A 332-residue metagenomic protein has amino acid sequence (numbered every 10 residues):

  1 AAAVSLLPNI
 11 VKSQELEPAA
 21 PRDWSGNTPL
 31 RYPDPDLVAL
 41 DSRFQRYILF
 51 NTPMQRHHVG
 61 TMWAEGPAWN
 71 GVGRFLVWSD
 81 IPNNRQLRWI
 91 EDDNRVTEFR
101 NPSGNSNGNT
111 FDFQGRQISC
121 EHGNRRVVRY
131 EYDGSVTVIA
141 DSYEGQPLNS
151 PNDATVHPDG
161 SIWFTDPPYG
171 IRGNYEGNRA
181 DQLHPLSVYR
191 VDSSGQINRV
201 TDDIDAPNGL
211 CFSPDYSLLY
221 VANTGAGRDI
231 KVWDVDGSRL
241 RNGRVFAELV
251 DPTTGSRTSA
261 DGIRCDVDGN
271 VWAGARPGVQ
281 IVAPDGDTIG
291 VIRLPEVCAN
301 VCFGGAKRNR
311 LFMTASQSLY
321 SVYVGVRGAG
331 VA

Functional and structural regions predicted by a protein language model:
A1-E15: N-terminal export signals
E17-P53, G330-A332: Blade/loop signatures of beta-propeller domains
D23-T28, F164-L183: Short, conserved, GDST-rich strand-edge loop motifs in beta-rich repeat architectures
S42-V59, N94-P102, Y130-G145, S187-A206 (+2 more regions): Blade-edge beta-strand/turn elements of extracellular beta-propeller and related beta-sheet repeat scaffolds
V59-R74, P102-E121, R126, E144-I162 (+4 more regions): Beta-rich, blade/repeat-based domains predominating in secreted/periplasmic proteins but also intracellular
G71-T97: Beta-propeller domains
R85-L87, R126-V128, S187-Y189, D229-K231 (+2 more regions): A short loop-to-beta-strand structural motif that recurs across blades of beta-propeller domains
W233-R239, V324-G330: Short loop/turn segments immediately following beta-strands, especially the blade-tip and inter-blade linker loops
